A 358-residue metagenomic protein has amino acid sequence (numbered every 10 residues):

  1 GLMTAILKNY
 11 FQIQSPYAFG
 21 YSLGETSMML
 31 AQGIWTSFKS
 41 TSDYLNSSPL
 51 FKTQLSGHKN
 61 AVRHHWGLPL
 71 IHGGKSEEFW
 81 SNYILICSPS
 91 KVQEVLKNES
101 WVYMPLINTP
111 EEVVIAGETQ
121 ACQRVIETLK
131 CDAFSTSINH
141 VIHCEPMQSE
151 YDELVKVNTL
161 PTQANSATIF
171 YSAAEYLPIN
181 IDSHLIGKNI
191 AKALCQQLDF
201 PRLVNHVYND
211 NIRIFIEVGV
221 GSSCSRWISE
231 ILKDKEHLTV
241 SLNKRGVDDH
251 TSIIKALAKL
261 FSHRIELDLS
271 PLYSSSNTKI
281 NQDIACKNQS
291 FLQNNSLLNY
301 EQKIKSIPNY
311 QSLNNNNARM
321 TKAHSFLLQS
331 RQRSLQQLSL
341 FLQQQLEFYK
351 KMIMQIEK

Functional and structural regions predicted by a protein language model:
G1, N46, P146-N209, V220-S222 (+2 more regions): Flexible, low-complexity linker/boundary loops enriched in proline and small hydrophobic residues that flank enzymatic
G1-V218, C224, L269, F291: Acyltransferase
I6, A121, W227, I253-L260: Generic recognition of well-ordered alpha-helical segments
Q12, Y103, K244-R245, P308: Generic detector of short alpha-helix boundary/capping microenvironments and adjacent low-complexity segments
T26, G246-H250: Short gly/pro/ser/thr-enriched loop/turn and capping motifs at secondary-structure boundaries
I138-N139, S241-V247: Short, acidic/turn-prone active-site loops that include or flank metal/cofactor- and phosphate-binding residues
C224-K244: Short acidic, glycine/proline-enriched helix-loop-strand junctions
